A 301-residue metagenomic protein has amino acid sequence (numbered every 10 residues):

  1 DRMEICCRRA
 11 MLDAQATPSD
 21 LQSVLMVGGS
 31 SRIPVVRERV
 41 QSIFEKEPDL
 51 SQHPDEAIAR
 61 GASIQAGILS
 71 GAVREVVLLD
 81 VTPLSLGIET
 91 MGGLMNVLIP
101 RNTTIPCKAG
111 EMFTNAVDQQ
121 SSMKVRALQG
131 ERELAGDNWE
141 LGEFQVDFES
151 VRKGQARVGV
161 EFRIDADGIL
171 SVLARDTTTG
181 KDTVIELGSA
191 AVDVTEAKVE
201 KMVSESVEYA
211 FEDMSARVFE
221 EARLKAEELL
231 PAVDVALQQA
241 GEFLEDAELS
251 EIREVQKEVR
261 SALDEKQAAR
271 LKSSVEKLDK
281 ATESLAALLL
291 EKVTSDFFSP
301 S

Functional and structural regions predicted by a protein language model:
D1-V76: Helical "lid/coupling" subdomains associated with nucleotide-phosphate turnover
R2-C6, Q65-A66, G71-D213, P231-A232 (+1 more regions): Acidic low-complexity intrinsically disordered segments
D13, T17, L25, D49 (+2 more regions): Acidic, negatively charged sequence tracts
D20-G28, L79-G87, R223, K277: A glycine-rich phosphate-binding loop feature that marks nucleotide/adenosyl-phosphate handling sites
G28-G29, P54-I58, T82, E248 (+2 more regions): Short, conserved alpha-helical segments within structured domains
D49-E56, V73-L84, E186, K292-F297: Interdomain boundary/hinge elements
